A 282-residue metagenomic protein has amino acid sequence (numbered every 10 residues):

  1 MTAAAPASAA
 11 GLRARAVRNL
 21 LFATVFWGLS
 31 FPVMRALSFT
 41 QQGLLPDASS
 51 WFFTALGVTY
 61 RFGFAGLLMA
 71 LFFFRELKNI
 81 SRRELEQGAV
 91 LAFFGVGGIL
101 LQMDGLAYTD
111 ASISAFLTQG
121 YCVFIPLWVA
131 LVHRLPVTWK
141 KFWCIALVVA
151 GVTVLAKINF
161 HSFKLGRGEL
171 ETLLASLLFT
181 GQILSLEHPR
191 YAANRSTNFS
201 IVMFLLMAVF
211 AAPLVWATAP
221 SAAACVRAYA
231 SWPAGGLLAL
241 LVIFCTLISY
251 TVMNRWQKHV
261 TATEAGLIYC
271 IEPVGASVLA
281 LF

Functional and structural regions predicted by a protein language model:
M1-L56, F93, L101, H161-H188 (+1 more regions): Glycine-/small-residue-enriched transmembrane alpha-helix faces in small-molecule transporters and effluxers
T2-A9, V58, F62-G63, K157-I158 (+3 more regions): C-terminal-most transmembrane helix of multi-pass membrane proteins
L21-V33, A89-Y108, V154, L173-S185 (+2 more regions): Hydrophobic alpha-helical transmembrane segments of multi-pass membrane transport proteins, especially secondary
T24, R35, G66-M69, I125-P126 (+2 more regions): Transmembrane alpha-helical segments that form core, pore/gating elements of small-molecule transporters/exporters
A36, T40, G63-S81, A150-F163 (+2 more regions): Membrane-interface helix-cap regions at the ends of transmembrane helices in multi-pass membrane proteins
L37, G57, G105, D110 (+5 more regions): Hydrophobic/aromatic residues within transmembrane alpha-helices of multi-pass small-molecule transporters
M69, V137-I158, S176-F179: Hydrophobic transmembrane alpha-helices of multi-pass small-molecule transport proteins
E76-L77, Q102, Y121-A146, V274-F282: C-terminal transmembrane-helix exit sites in multi-pass transporters
